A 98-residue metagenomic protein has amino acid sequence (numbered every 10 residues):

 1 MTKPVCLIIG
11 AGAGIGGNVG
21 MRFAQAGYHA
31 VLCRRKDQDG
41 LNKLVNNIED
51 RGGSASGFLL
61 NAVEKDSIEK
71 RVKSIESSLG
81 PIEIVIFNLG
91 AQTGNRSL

Functional and structural regions predicted by a protein language model:
I9, I82-G90: Rossmann-fold scaffold of SDR-type NAD(P)-dependent oxidoreductases
G12-G14: Conserved glycine-rich cofactor-binding loop
F23: Aromatic pocket-lining residues of Rossmann-like dinucleotide-binding sites
Y28-K43: Conserved glycine-rich Rossmann-like NAD(P)H-binding loop of the short-chain dehydrogenase/reductase
L41, I68-I75: A conserved hydrophobic alpha-helix of the Rossmann-fold in NAD(P)-dependent oxidoreductases
I48-D66: Rossmann-fold cofactor-recognition segment
E69, A91-L98: Conserved mid-core segment of classical short-chain dehydrogenase/reductases
